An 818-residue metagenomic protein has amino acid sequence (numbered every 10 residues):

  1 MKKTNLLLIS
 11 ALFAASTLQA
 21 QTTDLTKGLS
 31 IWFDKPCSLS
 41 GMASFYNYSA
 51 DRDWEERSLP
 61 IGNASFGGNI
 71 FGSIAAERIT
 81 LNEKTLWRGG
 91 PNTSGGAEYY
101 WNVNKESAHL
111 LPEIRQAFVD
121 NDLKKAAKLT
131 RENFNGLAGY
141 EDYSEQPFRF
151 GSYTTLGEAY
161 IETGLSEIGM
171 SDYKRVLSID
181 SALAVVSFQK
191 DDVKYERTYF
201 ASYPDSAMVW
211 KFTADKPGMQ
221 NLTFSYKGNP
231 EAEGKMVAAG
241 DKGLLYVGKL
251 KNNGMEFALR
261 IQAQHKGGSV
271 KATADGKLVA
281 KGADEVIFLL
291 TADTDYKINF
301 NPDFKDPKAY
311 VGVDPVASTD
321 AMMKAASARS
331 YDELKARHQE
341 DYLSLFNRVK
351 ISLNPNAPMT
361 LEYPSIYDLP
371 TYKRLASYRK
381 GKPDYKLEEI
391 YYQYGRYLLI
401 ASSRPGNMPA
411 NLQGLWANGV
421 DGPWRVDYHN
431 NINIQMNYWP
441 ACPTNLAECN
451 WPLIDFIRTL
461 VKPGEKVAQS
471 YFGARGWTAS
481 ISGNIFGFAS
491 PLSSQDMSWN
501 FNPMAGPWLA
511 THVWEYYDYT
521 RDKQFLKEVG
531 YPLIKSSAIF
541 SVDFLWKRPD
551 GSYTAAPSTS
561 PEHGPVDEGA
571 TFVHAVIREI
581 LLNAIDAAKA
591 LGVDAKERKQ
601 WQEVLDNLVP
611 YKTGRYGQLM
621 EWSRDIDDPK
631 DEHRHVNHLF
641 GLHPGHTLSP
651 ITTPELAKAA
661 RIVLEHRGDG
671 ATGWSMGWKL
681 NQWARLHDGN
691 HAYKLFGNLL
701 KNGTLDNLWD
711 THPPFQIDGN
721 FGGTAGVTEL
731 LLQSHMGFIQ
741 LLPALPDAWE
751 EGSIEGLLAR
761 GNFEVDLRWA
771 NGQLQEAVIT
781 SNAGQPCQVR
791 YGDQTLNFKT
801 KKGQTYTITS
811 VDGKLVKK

Functional and structural regions predicted by a protein language model:
M1-T22: Bacterial Sec-dependent N-terminal signal peptides
Q21-M497, E515, K535-S541, R548 (+7 more regions): Aromatic-residue-lined binding/catalytic grooves and analogous aromatic/hydrophobic interfacial grooves in multimeric
P409-D427, R548-E562, Q740-I754: Short, surface-exposed recognition loops and adjoining beta-strand edges that mediate ligand/DNA contacts, enriched
N431-C442, P503-W514, F572-L582, N637-H646 (+2 more regions): Well-ordered alpha-helical segments within folded domains of soluble proteins
W514-R521, F525, V529, S537-K547 (+3 more regions): Non-catalytic carbohydrate-binding regions of carbohydrate-active enzymes
S536-A587: Acidic/histidine-rich catalytic neighborhood
